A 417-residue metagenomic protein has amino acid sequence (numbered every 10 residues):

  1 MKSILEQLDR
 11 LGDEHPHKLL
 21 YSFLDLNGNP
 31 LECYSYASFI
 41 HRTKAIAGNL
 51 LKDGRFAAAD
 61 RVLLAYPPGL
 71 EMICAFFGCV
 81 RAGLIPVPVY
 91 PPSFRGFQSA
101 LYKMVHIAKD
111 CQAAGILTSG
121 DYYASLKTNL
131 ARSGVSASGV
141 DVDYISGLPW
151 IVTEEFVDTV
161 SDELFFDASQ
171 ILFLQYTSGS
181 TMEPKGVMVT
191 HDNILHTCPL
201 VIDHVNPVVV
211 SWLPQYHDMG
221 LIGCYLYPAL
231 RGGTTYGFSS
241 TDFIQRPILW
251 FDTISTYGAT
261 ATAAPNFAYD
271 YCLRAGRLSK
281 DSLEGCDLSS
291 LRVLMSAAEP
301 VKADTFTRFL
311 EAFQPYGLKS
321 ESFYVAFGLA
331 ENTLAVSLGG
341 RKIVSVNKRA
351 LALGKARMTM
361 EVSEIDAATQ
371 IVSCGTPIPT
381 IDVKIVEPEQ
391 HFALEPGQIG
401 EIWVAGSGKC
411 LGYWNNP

Functional and structural regions predicted by a protein language model:
Q7-S35, I171-L174, T181, G328 (+1 more regions): AMP-dependent adenylate-forming
P16-L19, W150-Y176, M182-E183, N193 (+2 more regions): Conserved pre-ATP/AMP-binding loop-to-beta segment of ANL
Y21-C74, F94-Y102, F165, G186-L195: Conserved AMP-binding/adenylate-forming core of the ANL superfamily
G69-F94, H106, D110-G115, P207-V208 (+2 more regions): A short helix-loop-beta submotif of the ANL/AMP-binding
S93-T128, T197-V210, F243-T260: Conserved ATP-dependent adenylate/AMP-binding module captured primarily in the ANL superfamily
I116-T128, E154, A259-E311, F323-N332 (+1 more regions): Adenylate-forming
L195-V208, D218-T260, R274-K280, D382: Conserved AMP-binding/adenylation subdomain of ANL enzymes
R292-L294, D304-P417: Conserved AMP-binding/adenylate-forming
